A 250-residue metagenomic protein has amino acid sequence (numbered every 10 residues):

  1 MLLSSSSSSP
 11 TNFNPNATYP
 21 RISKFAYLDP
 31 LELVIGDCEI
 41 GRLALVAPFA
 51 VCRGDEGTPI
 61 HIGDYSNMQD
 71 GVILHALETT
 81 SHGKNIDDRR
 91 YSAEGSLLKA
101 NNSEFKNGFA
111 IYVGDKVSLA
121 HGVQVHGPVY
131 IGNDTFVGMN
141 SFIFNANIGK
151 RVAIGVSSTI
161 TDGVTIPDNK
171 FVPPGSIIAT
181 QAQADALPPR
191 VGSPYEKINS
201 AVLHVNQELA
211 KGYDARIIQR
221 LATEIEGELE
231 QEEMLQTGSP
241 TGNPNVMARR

Functional and structural regions predicted by a protein language model:
M1-L43, V51: Extended, small-residue-rich solenoid/repeat segments and analogous flexible loops that form exposed scaffolds
L2-R21, D55, P59, G63-D64 (+4 more regions): Glycine-rich hexapeptide-repeat left-handed beta-helix
A47: Small cofactor-carrier domains centered on a conserved lysine used for covalent cofactor attachment
